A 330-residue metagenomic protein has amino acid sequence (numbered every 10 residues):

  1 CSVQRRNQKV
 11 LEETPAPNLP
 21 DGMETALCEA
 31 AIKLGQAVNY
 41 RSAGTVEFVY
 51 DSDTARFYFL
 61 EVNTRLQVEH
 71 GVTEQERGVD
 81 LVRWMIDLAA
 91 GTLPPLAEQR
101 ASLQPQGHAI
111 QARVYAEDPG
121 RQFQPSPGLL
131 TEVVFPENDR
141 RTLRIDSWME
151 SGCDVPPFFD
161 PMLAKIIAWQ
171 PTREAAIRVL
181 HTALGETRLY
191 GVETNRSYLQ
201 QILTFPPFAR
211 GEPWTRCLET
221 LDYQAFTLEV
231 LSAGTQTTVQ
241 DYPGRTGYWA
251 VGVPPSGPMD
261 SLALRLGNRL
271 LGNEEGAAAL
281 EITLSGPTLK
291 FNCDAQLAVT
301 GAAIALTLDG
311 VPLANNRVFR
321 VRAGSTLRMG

Functional and structural regions predicted by a protein language model:
C1, G22-A26, V49-F57, E98-E117: Phosphate-binding site of ATP-dependent enzymes
C1-E29, L66-L81: ATP-dependent carboxylate/phosphate-activation module, predominantly the ATP-grasp catalytic core and closely related
E24, C28-Q36, I86: Short amphipathic alpha-helical segments
A31, G71-E229: Catalytic cores of soluble metabolic enzymes centered on carboxylation/carboxyl-transfer
N39-Q67: Conserved metal-phosphate-binding beta-hairpin within the catalytic cores of diverse ATP-dependent phosphoryl-transfer
R41-T45, E193, A277: Short secondary-structure junction motifs
V49-D53, V133, W148-E150, G330: Short beta-strand micro-motifs enriched in acidic
F226-G330: Conserved "landmark" site that anchors the functional core of diverse proteins
